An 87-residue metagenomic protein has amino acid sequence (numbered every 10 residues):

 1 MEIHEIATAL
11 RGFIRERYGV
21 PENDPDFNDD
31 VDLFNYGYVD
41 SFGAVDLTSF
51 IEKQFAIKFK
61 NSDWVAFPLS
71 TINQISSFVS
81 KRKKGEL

Functional and structural regions predicted by a protein language model:
E2-D40, T48, K53-L87: Phosphopantetheine-dependent thiolation modules in NRPS/PKS and related acyl-activating systems
V45: Conserved catalytic core of two-component sensor histidine kinases
